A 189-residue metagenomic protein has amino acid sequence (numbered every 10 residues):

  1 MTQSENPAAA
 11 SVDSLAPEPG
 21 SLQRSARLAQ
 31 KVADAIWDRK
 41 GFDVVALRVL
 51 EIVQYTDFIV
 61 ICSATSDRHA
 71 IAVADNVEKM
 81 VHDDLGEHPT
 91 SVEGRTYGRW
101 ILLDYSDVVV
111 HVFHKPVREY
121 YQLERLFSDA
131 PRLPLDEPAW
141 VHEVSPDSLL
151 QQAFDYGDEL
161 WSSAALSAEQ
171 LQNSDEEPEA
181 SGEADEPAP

Functional and structural regions predicted by a protein language model:
M1-F42, A46, E51, T65-R68 (+4 more regions): Long, contiguous binding/interaction regions
R48, D57, D104: Conserved acidic functional residues
Q54: P-loop NTPase catalytic core of nucleic-acid-dependent motor ATPases
F58-A64: Short glycine-rich or small-residue beta-strand-to-loop segments that form or flank ligand, phosphate, metal/Fe-S
V73-E78: Short amphipathic alpha-helices in soluble, non-transmembrane regions that often serve as interface/regulatory elements
V81-V112: Mid-chain, well-packed structural core segment of small domains
